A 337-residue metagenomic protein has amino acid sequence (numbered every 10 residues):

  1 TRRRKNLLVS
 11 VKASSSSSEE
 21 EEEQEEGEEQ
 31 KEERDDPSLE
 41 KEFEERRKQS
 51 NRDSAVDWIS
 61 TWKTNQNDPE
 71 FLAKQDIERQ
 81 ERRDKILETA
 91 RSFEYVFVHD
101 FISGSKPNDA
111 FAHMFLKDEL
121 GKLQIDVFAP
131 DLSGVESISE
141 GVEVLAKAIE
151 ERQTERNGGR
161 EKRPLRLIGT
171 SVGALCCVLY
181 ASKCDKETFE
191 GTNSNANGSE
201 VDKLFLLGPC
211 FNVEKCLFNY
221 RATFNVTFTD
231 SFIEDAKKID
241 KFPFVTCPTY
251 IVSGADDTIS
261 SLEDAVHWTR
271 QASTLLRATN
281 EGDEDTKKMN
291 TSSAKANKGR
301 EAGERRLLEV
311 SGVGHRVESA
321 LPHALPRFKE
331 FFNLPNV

Functional and structural regions predicted by a protein language model:
T1-E19: N-terminal chloroplast transit peptides
N65, P69-G121, D131-L132: Short, surface-exposed "cap/lid" segments of acyl-processing enzymes
I168-C177: Gly/Ala-rich beta-loop-alpha elbow adjacent to hydrolase catalytic centers
F205-V213: Active-site nucleophile loop of the alpha/beta-hydrolase fold
N225-F242: Active-site nucleophile elbow and catalytic-triad environment of alpha/beta-hydrolase enzymes
V245, I251-S253: Short beta-strand/loop motif that positions the catalytic acidic residue of the alpha/beta-hydrolase fold
T258-D264: Conserved alpha/beta-hydrolase "acid-adjacent" motif
V313-P322: Catalytic histidine-centered segment of alpha/beta-hydrolase-like enzymes
